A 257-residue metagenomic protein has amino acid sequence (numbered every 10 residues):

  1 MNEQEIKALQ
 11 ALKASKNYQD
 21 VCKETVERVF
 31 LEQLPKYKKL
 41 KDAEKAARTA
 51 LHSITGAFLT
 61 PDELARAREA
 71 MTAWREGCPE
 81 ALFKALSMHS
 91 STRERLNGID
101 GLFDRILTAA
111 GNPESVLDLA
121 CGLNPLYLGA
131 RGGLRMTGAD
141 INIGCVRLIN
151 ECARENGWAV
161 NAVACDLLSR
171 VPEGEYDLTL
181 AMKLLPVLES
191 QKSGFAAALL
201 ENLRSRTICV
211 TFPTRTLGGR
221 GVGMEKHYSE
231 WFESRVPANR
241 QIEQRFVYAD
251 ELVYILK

Functional and structural regions predicted by a protein language model:
L34-A109: Conserved Class I S-adenosyl-L-methionine-dependent methyltransferase catalytic core
G122-G133: Conserved SAM-binding loop of SAM-dependent methyltransferases across substrates and taxa, primarily the Class I
L128, Y176-Q191: A short SAM/SAH-binding and catalytic strip from SAM-dependent methyltransferases
R135-D140: Conserved SAM-binding motif I beta-strand of class I
N142-G144: Conserved SAM/SAH-binding beta-strand->alpha-helix loop
I149-N150: Conserved SAM-binding loop
G157-L167: Conserved SAM-binding strand-loop segment of SAM-dependent methyltransferases
S205-L217: Conserved beta-strand signature within the Rossmann-like core of class I S-adenosyl-L-methionine
